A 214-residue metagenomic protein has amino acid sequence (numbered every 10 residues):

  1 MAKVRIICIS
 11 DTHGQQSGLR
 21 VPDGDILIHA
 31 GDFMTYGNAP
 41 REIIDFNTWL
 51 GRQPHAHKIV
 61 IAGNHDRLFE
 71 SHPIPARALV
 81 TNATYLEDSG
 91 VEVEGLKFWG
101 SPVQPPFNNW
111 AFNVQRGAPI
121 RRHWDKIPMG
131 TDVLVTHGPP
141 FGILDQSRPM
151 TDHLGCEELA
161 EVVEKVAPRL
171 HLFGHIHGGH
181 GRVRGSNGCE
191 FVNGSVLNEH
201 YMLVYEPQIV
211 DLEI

Functional and structural regions predicted by a protein language model:
A2-I6: Extreme N-terminal starter segment of soluble prokaryotic enzymes
C8-S10, L27-D32, H57-N64, L86-E87 (+3 more regions): Active-site neighborhood of phospho(di)ester-bond hydrolases with catalytic His/Asp-centered motifs
I9-V93: Core catalytic region of metal-dependent phosphoesterases/phosphodiesterases, especially metallo-beta-lactamase-like
V21-P22, L50-H55, R77-V80, I127-P128 (+3 more regions): Short, conserved loop/helix-junction motifs that constitute active-site signature segments in enzyme catalytic cores
E42, G130-R169: Active-site-proximal segments of metal-dependent phosphoesterases and phosphodiesterases across multiple
E42-F46, R77-A83, Q115-I120, P149-A160: Charged helix-capping and loop-helix junction motifs
G90-E94, E158-V166, L170, H177-I214: Binuclear metal-dependent phosphoesterase catalytic core
L96-V133, T151-E157: Binuclear metal-dependent hydrolase catalytic cores centered on His/Asp/Glu-rich metal-binding motifs
